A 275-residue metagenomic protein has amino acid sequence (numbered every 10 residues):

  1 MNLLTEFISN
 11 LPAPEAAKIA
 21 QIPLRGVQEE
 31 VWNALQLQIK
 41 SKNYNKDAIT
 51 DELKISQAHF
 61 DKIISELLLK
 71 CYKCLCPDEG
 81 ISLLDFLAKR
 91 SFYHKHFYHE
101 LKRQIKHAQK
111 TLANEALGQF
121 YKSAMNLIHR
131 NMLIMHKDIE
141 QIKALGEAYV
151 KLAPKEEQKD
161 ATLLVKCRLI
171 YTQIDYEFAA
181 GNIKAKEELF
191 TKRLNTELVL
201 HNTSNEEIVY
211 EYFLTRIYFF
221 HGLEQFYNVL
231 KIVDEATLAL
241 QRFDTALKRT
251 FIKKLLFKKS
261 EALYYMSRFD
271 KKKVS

Functional and structural regions predicted by a protein language model:
M1-L189: Flexible inter-repeat linkers and adjacent short helices within tandem amphipathic alpha-helical repeat scaffolds
A88, Q173, R216, K259-E261: Structural register within alpha-helical repeat arrays
Y98, F226, F269-V274: TPR-repeat structural position
K106-K110, V150-P154, T191-H201, D234-T245 (+1 more regions): Amphipathic alpha-helical segments of tetratricopeptide repeats
A116-F120, Q158-V165, T203-F213, F243-L256: Alpha-solenoid helical repeat architecture
E177, F220, L263-Y265: Residue at a conserved register position within TPR or TPR-like alpha-solenoid repeats
I217-F219, Q225-F226, A239-R242, L247-F251 (+1 more regions): Extended alpha-solenoid helical-repeat scaffolds
